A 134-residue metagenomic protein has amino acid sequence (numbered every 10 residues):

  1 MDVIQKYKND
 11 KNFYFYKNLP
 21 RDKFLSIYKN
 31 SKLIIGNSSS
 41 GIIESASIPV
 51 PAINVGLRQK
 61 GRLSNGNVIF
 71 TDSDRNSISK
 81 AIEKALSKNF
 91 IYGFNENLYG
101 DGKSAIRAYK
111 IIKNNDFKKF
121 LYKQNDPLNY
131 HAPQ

Functional and structural regions predicted by a protein language model:
M1-Q134: Nucleotide-activated sugar donor-binding and catalytic core shared by glycosyltransferases and related lipid-linked
